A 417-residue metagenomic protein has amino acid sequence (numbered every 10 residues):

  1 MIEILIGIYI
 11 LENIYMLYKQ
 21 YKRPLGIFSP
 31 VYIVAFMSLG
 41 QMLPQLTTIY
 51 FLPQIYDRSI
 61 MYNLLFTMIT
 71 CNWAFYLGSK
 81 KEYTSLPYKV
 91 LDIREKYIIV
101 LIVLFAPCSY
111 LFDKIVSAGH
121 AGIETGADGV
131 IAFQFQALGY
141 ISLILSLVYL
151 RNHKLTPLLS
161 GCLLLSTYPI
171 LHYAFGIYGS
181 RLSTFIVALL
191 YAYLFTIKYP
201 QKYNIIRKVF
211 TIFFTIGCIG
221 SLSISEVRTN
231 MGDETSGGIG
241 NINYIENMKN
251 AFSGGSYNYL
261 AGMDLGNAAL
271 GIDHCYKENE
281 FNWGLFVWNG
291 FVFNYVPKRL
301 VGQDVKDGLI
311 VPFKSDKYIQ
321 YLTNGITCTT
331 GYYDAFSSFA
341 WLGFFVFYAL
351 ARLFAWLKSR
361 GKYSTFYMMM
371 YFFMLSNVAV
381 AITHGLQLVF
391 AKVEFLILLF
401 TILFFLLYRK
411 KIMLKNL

Functional and structural regions predicted by a protein language model:
M1-L86, G161-L171, V187-S221, V393-L403: N-terminal "leader" segments that precede or initiate the main folded domain
I2-Y18, Q45-Y50, K81-S85, L155-L159 (+3 more regions): Hydrophobic alpha-helical transmembrane segments
I8-Q20, Y140-H153, F345-S359: Hydrophobic, aromatic-rich transmembrane alpha-helices and their immediate juxtamembrane boundary segments
K22-M37, L91-V100, K154-L164, K358-Y371 (+1 more regions): Membrane-interfacial loop-to-transmembrane alpha-helix junctions, especially the N-terminal start
T47-I55, K114-Q134, Q320-Y332: Juxtamembrane membrane-water interface segments that cap and precede transmembrane helices
F75-Y203, I212-G232, K314, K415-N416: Membrane-embedded catalytic interface detector for glycan/lipid assembly enzymes
L143, G176, N324-L417: Hydrophobic alpha-helical segments
C218-F347: Small-residue-enriched transmembrane helix-hairpin modules in multi-pass membrane proteins
